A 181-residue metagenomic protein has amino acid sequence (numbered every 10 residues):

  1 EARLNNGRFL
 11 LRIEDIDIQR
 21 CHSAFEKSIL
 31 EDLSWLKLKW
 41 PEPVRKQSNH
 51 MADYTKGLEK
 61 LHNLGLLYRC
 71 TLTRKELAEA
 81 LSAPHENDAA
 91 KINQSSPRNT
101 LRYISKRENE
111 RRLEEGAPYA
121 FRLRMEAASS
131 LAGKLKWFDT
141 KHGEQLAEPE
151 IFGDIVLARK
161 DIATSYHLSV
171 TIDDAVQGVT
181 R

Functional and structural regions predicted by a protein language model:
E1-D88: N-terminal Rossmann-like or analogous alpha/beta NTP/dinucleotide-binding catalytic cores that position adenine
K75-R181: Active-site cores that bind ATP or allylic diphosphates and position pyrophosphate for catalysis
